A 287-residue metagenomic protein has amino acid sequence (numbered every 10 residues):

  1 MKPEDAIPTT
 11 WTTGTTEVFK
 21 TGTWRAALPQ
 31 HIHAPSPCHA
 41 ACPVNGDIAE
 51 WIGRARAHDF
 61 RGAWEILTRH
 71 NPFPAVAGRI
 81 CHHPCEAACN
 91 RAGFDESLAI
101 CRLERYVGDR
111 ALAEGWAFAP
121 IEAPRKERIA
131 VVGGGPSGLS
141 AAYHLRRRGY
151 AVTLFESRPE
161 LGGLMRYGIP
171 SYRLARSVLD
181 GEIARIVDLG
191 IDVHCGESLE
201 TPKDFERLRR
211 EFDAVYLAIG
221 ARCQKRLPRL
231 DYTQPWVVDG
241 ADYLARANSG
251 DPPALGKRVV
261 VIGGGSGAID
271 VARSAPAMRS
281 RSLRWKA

Functional and structural regions predicted by a protein language model:
M1-R128, R176, V215-W236, P252: Ferredoxin-type iron-sulfur electron-transfer modules and their immediate structural context
P43, P159, M165, C223 (+1 more regions): Alpha/beta-hydrolase active-site loop signature
W64-N71, L103, M165-D213: N-terminal Rossmann-like dinucleotide/flavin-binding domain of flavoprotein oxidoreductases that bind FAD/FMN
A88, L164, R246-A247: Residues that scaffold the ATP/ADP-binding catalytic core of kinase and kinase-like folds
K126-I191: Long, contiguous alpha-helical scaffold regions
A130-F155, H194-R209, C223-Q224, D242-A287: Rossmann-like dinucleotide/flavin-binding elements
